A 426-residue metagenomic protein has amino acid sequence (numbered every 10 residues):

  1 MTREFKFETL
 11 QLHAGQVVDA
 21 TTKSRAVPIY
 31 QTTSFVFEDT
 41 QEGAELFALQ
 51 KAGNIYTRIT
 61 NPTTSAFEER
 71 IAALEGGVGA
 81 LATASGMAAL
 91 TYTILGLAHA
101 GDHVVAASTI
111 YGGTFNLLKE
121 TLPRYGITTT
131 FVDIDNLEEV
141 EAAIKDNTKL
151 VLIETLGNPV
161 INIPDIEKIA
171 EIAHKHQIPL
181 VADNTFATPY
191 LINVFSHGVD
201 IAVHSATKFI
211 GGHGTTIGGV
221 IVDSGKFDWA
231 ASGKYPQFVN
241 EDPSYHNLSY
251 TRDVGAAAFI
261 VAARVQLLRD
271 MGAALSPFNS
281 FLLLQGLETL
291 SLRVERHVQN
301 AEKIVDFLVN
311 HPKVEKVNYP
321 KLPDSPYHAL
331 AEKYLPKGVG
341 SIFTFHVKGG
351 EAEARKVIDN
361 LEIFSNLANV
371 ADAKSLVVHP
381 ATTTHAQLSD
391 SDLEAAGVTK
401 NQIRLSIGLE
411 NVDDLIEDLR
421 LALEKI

Functional and structural regions predicted by a protein language model:
T2, Q11-H13, V17, A80-N310: Conserved PLP-enzyme active-site core in the AAT-like
T2-N61, E69: N-terminal "arm"/small-domain region of PLP-dependent enzymes with the aminotransferase-like
D39-A88, G113-T121: Conserved N-terminal alpha-helix of the aminotransferase class I/II PLP-enzyme fold
K119, T128, D146, D359 (+1 more regions): PLP-dependent enzyme catalytic core of the Aspartate aminotransferase-like
V151, G219-I221, V317, F343 (+1 more regions): Well-ordered beta-strand positions enriched in small/hydrophobic/aromatic, beta-favoring residues
L156, T185-A187, L322, K348 (+1 more regions): Active-site beta-loop-alpha junctions enriched in small/polar residues
V222, T344-H346, S406-G408: Short hydrophobic/aromatic beta-strand micro-patches that form the beta-sheet surface supporting nucleotide- or nucleic
M271-A274, F278-S280, Q285-T289, V294-R296 (+3 more regions): Conserved small-domain helix->loop->beta segment predominantly found in fold-type I
